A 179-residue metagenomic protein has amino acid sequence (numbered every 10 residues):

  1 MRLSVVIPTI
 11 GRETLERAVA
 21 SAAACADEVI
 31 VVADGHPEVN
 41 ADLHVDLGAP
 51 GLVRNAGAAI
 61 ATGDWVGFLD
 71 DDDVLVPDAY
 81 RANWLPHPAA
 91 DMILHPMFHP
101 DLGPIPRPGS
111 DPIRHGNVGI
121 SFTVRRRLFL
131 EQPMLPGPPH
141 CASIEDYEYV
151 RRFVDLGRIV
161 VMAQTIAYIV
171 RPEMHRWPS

Functional and structural regions predicted by a protein language model:
G11-C25: Short, well-formed alpha-helical segments that are part of the catalytic scaffolds of diverse glycosyltransferases
V45-A61: Glycine-rich, basic loop-to-helix element that forms the pyrophosphate-binding segment of sugar-nucleotide handling
V66: Short aromatic/hydrophobic "clamp" motif used to bind/position activated sugar donors
D73-P86: Acidic donor-binding/catalytic loop of UDP-sugar-dependent glycosyltransferases, especially processive GT2
I93-P106: Short beta-strand-to-loop element that shapes/binds the nucleotide-sugar donor at the catalytic cleft/hinge
P96, V160-A167: Catalytic beta-strand/loop signature of glycosyltransferases that borders the donor
I105-V124: A recurrent flexible, glycine/aromatic-enriched loop bordering the glycosyltransferase active site that acts as
H140-Y149: Acidic donor-binding loop at a coil-to-helix junction in glycosyltransferase catalytic cores that engages
